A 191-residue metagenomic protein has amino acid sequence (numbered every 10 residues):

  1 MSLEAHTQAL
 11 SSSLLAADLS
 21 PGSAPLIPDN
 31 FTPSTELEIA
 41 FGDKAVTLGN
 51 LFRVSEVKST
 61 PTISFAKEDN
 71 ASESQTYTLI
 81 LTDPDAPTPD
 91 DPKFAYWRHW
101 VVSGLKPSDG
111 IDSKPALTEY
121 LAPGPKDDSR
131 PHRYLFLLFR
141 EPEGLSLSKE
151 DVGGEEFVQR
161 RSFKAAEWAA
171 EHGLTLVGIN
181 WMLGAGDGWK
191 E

Functional and structural regions predicted by a protein language model:
M1-E191: N-terminus-centered regions that define maturation/targeting leaders and the start of the first functional domain
